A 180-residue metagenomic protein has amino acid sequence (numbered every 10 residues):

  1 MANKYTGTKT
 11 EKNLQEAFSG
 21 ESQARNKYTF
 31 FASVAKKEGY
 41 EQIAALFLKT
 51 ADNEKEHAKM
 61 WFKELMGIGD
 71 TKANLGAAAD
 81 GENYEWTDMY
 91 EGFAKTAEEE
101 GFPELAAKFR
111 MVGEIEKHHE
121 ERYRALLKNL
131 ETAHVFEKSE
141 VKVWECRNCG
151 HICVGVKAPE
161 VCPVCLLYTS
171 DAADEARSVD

Functional and structural regions predicted by a protein language model:
A2-Y5, K9: N-terminal leader/targeting segments
K9-E38, L46-M60, A73-E99: Alpha-helical bundle segments that constitute or directly flank the non-heme di-iron/ferroxidase center
M89-I152: A broadly conserved sequence feature marking short terminus-proximal activation segments in nucleic acid-centric
C146, C162-C165: Short cysteine-rich clusters marking metal-coordination/redox-active sites
V154-A158: Short linker/helix segments within small regulatory modules
Y168-A173: Conserved small/polar residues in nucleotide/adenosyl-binding loops
